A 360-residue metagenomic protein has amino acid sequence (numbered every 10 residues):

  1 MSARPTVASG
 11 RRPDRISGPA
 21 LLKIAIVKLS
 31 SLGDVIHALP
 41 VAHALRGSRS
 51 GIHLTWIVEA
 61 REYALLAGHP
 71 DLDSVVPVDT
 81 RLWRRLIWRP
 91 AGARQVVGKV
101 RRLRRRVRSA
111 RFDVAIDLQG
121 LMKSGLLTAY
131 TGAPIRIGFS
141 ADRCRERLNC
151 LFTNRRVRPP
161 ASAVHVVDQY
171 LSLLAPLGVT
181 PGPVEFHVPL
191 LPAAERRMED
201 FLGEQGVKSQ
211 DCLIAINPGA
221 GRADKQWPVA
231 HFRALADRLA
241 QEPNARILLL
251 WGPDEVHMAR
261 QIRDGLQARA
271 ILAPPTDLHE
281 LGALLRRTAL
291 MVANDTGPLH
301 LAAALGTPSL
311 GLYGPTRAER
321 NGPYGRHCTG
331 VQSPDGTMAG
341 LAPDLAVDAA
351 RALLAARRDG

Functional and structural regions predicted by a protein language model:
M1-G360: Catalytic machinery of carbohydrate-active enzymes, primarily nucleotide-sugar-dependent glycosyltransferases
